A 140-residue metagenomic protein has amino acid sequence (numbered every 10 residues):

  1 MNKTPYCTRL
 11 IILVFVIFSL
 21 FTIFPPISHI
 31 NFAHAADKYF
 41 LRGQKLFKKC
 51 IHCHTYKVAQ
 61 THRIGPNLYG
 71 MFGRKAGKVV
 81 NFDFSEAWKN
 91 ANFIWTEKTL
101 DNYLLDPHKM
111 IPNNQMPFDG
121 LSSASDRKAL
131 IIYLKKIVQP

Functional and structural regions predicted by a protein language model:
M1-T8: N-terminal secretory signal peptides that target proteins for export/translocation
F18-N31: C-terminal segment of classical bacterial N-terminal signal peptides
H29-F47, V58: Electrostatic cytochrome c docking/interface patches
G43, K48-Y56, L130, L134: The canonical Cys-X-X-Cys-His
H54-Q60, G73-R74: Detector for the c-type heme attachment site
H62-N67: Short cysteine/histidine-rich zinc-coordinating motifs and their immediately flanking basic loops
K78-K98: Short Fe-S-cluster ligation motifs
I94-P140: C-terminal capping alpha-helices of c-type cytochrome domains
